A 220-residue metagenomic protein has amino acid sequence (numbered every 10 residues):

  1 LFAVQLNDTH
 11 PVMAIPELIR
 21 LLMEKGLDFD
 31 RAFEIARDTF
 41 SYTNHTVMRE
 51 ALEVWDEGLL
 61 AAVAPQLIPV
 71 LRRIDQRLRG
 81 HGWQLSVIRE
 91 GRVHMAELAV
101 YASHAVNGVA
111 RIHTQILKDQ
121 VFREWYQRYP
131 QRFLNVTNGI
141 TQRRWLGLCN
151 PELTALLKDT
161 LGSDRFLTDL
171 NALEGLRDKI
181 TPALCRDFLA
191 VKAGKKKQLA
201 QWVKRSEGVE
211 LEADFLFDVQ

Functional and structural regions predicted by a protein language model:
L1-Q220: A conserved ligand/cofactor-binding region detector
